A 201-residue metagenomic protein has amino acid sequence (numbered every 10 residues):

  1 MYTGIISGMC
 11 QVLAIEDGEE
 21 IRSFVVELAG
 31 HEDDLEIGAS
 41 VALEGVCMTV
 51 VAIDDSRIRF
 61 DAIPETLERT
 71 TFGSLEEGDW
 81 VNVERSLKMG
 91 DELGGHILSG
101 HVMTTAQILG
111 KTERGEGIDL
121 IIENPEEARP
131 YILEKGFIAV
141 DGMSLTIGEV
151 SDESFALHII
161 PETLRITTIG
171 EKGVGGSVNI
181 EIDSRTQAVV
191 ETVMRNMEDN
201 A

Functional and structural regions predicted by a protein language model:
M1-A201: Conserved loop->alpha-helix
